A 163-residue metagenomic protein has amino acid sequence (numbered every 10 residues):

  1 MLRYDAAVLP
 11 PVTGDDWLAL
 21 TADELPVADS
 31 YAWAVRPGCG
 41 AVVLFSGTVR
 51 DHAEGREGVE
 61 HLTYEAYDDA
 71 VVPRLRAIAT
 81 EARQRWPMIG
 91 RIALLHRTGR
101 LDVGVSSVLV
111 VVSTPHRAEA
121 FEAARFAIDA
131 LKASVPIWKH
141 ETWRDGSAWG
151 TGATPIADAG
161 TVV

Functional and structural regions predicted by a protein language model:
M1-S107, S113-P115, F121-R125, D129-V163: N-terminal, polar/charged subdomain of small-to-medium soluble alpha/beta proteins
